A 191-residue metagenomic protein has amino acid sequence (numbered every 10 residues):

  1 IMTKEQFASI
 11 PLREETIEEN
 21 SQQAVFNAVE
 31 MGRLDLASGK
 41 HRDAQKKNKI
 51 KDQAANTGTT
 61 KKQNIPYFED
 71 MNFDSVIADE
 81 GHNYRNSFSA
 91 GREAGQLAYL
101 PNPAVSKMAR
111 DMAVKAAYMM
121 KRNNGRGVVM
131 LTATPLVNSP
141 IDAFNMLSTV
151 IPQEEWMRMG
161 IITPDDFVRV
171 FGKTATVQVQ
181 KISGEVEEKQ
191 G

Functional and structural regions predicted by a protein language model:
I1-P11: Inter-Walker segment of RecA-like/P-loop motor cores
K4, E80, A133: Residues immediately flanking
F7, T16-Y118: SF2 helicase catalytic motif II
I10-P11, R85, S139: Activation segment
A28, S75, G91-G191: Conserved P-loop NTPase motor "coupling/switch" region that bridges the ATPase
